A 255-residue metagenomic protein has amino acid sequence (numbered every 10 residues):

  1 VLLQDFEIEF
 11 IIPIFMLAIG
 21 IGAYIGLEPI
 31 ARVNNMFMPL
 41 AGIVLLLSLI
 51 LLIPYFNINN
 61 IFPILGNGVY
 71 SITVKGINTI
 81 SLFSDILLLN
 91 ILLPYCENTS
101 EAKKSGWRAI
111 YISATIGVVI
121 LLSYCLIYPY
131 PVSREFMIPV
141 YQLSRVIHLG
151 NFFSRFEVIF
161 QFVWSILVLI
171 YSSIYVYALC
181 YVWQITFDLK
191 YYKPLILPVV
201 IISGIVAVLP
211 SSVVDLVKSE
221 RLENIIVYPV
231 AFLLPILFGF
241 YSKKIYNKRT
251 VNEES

Functional and structural regions predicted by a protein language model:
V1-E9, I14-A18: Membrane helical hairpin/interfacial module
V1-F6, E97-I116, Y175-V199: Helix-loop-helix connectors at the membrane interface of multi-pass transporters/channels
E9-F10, G22-L51, E223-L234: Membrane-interface loop-to-helix entry segments
I11-M16, Y24, L51-Y55, I64-I116 (+1 more regions): Hydrophobic, membrane-embedded alpha-helices of multi-pass small-molecule transporters
I19-G20, P39-I53, W107-S133, P194-P210: Selective recognition of specific alpha-helical transmembrane segments in multi-pass small-molecule
G20-A23, L40-L65, C125, L237-T250: Hydrophobic alpha-helical segments and their helix-loop junctions in multi-pass secondary transporters
I127-E157: Membrane-interface interhelical connector segments
D188-K193, V208-Y228: Extracellular/periplasmic helix-loop-helix junctions in multi-pass membrane proteins
